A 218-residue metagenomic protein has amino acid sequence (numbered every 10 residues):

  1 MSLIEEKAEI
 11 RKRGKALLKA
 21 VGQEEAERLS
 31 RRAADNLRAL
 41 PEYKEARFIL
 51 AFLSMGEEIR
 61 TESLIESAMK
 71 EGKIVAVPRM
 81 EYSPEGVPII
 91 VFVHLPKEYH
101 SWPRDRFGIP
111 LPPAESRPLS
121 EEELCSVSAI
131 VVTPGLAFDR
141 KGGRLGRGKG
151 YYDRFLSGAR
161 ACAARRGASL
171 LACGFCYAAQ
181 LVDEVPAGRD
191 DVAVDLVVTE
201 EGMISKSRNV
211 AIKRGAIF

Functional and structural regions predicted by a protein language model:
S2-E5, E9, A20, P113-T133 (+2 more regions): Surface-exposed, charge/polar-rich loops and edge strands
S2-S126: N-terminal active-site beta-alpha-beta segment that forms phosphate/nucleotide-binding and substrate-recognition loops
N36, R144-L145: Short linear sequence motifs
F48, F52, F92, F107 (+4 more regions): Phenylalanine-focused residue identity feature
M55-E57, L136-R140: Short glycine-rich anion-binding loops that position phosphate/pyrophosphate groups of nucleotides and phosphorylated
R60, Y151-Y152: Short phosphate-engaging motifs
